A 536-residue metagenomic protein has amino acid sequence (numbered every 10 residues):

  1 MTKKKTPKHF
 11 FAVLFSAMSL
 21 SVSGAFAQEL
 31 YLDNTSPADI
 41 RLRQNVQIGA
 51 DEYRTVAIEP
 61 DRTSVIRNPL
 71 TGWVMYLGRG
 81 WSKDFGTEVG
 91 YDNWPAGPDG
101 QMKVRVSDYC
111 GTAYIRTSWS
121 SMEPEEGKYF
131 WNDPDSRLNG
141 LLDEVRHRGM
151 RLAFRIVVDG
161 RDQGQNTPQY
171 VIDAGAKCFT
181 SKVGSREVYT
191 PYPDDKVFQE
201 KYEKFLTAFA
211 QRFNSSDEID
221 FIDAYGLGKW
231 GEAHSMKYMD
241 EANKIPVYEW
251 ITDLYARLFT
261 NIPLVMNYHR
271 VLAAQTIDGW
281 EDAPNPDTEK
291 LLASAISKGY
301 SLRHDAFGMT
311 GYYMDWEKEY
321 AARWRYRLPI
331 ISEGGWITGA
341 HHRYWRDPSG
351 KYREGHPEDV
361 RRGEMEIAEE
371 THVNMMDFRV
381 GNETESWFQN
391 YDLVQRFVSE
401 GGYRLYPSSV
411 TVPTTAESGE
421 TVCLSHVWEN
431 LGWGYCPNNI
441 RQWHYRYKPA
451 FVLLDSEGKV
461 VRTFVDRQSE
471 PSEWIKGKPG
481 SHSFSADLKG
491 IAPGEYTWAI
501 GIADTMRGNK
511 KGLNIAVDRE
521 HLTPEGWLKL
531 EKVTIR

Functional and structural regions predicted by a protein language model:
A12-S23: Bacterial N-terminal signal peptides
A27-T112, S120-E123, G127, D133-G140 (+9 more regions): Non-catalytic accessory regions flanking glycosidase/transglycosidase catalytic cores in CAZymes
P37-A96, R146, D223-G231, S235-N382: Catalytic-core regions of glycoside hydrolase
D99-S181, K244-I262: Aromatic-lined substrate-binding rim segments of carbohydrate-active enzymes
W119-P134, R186-K201, A233-K244: The substrate-binding groove and active-site-proximal loops of carbohydrate-active enzymes, especially glycoside
G160-A208: Active-site-adjacent "subsite" loops/lids of carbohydrate-active enzymes
D359-V412: Catalytic cores of secreted or luminal carbohydrate-active enzymes
S399-R536: Extracellular/luminal regions of secreted and cell-surface proteins that mediate adhesion/ECM remodeling
